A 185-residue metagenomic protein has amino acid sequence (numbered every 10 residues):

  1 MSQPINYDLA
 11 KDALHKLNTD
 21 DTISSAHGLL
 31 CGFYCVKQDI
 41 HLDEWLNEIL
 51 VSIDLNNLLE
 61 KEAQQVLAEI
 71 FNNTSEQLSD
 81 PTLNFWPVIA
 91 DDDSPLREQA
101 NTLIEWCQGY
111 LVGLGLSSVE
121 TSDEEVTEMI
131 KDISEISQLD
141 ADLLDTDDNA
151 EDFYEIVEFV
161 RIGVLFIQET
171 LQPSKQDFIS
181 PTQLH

Functional and structural regions predicted by a protein language model:
M1-C107, L111-H185: Domain-length accessory/inserted modules outside core catalytic folds
